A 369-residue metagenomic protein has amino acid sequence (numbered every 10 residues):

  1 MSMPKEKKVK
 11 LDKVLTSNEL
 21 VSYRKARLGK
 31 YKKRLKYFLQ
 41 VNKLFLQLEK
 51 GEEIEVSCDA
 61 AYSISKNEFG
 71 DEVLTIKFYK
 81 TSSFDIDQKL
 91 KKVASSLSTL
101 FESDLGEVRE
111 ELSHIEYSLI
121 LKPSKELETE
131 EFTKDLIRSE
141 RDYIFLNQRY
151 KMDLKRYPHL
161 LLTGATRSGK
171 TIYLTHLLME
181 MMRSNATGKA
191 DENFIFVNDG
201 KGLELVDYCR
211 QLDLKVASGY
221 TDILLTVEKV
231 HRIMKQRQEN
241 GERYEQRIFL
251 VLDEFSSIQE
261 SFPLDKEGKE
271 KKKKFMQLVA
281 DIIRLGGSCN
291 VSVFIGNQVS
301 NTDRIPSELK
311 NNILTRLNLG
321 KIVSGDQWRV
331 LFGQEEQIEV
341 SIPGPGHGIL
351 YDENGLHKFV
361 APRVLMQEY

Functional and structural regions predicted by a protein language model:
S2-L11, I54-E55, D59-D85, L97 (+2 more regions): Phosphate-binding and hydrolysis-coupling loops of NTP-dependent motor/remodeling domains
M3-A60: N-proximal, solvent-exposed amphipathic alpha-helical segments enriched in charged/polar residues
K5-K10, V73-L74, E128-F249, S256-V323 (+2 more regions): P-loop NTPase catalytic phosphate-binding loop
S17-S22, K77-S83, Y157-G164: Short hinge/gating elements
K32, L90-K91, V279: Generic non-transmembrane alpha-helix signal with a bias for helix starts/N-cap capping motifs
K80-K89, R243, N301-R304: Short acidic, glycine/proline-enriched loop segments that cap or flank alpha-helices
K89, E102-D104, T133: Extracytoplasmic electrostatic interaction patches
K89-L97: Short amphipathic alpha-helices in soluble, non-transmembrane regions that often serve as interface/regulatory elements
